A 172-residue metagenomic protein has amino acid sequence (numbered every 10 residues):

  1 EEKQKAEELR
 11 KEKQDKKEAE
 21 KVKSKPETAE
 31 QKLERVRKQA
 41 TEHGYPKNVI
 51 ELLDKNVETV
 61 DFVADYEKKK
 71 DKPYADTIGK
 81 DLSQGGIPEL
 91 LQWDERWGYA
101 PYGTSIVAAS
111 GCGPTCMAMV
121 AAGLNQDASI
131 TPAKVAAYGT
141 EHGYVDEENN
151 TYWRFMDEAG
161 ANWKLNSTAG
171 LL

Functional and structural regions predicted by a protein language model:
E1-Y144: Active-site-adjacent structural segments surrounding the nucleophilic cysteine of cysteine proteases and isopeptidases
P132-A136, N150, L171-L172: Short loop/turn and capping residues at structural boundaries
D146-W163: Helix-adjacent hinge/juxtasegments
A161, L165-L172: Active-site-adjacent substructure of cysteine-protease-like catalytic cores
